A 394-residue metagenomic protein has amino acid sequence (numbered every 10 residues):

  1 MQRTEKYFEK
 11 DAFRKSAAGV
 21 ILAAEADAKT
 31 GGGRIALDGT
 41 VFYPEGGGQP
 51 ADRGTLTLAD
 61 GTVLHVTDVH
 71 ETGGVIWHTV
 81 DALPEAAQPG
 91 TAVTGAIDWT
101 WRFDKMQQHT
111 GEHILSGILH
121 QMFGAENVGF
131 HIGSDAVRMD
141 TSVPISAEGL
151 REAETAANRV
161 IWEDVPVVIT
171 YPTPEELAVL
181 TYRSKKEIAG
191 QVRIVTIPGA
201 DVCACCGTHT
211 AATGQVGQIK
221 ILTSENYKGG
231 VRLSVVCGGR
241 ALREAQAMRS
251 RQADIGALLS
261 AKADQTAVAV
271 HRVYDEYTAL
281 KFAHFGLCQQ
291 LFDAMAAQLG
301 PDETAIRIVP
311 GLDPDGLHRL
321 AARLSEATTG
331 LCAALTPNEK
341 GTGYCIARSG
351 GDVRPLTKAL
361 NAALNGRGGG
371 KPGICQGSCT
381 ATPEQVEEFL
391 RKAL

Functional and structural regions predicted by a protein language model:
M1-L394: A glycine- and charged-residue-rich anion-binding loop/surface
